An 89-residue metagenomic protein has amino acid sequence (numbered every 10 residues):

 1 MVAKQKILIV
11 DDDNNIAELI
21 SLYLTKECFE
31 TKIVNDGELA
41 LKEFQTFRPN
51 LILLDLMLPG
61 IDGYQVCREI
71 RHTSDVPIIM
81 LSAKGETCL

Functional and structural regions predicted by a protein language model:
D11, N35, L58: Conserved acidic carboxylate
A17, P59, E86: The feature encodes the CheY-like receiver
E18-K26: Charged docking surfaces used in two-component/phosphorelay signaling
S21, Q65, H72, G85-L89: Alpha4 helix (beta4-alpha4-beta5 surface) of REC/receiver domains from two-component response regulators
C28-N35, E43: Short hydrophobic/Thr-rich beta-strand motif most characteristic of the beta2 strand and flanking loop of CheY-like
N35-L39, D62-Q65, L89: Acidic catalytic/metal-coordinating carboxylates
Q45-F47, E69-V76: Conserved phosphotransfer cores of two-component systems
D55, S82: Active-site residues of response regulator receiver
